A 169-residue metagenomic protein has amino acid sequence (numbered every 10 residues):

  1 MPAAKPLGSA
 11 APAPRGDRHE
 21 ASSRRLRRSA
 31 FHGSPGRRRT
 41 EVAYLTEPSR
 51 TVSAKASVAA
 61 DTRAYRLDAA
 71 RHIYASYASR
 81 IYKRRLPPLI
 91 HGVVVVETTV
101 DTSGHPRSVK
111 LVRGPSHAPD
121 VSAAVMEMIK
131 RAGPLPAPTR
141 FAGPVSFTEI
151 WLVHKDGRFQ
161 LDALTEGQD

Functional and structural regions predicted by a protein language model:
M1-T40: Short amphipathic alpha-helical segments with a strong bias for extreme N-terminal helices that act as topogenic signals
L26-A56, A60, R71-S79, D101-R113 (+2 more regions): Conserved "boundary/linchpin" sites in short secondary-structure elements
T62-L67, G92: Short, solvent-exposed, low-complexity loop/linker segments
Y65, A69, V121-V125: Stable alpha-helical elements in mature extracytoplasmic
R80-R84: N-terminal post-signal-peptidase region of extra-cytosolic proteins
P88-V95: Short, small/polar residue-rich loop motifs at catalytic or cofactor-binding pockets
R113-P119: A short acidic/small-residue loop/turn micro-motif
